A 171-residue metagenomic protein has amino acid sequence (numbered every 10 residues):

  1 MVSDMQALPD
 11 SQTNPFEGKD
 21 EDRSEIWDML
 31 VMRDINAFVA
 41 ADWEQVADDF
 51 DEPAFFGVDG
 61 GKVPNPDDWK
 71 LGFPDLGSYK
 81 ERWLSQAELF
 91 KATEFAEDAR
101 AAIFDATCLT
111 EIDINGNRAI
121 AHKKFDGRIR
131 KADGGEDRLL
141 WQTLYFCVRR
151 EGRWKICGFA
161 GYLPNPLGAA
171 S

Functional and structural regions predicted by a protein language model:
M1-G57, P64, S171: Short, low-complexity N-terminal intrinsically disordered segments enriched in polar/charged residues
V2-Q12, I120, A132, D137-A170: Short beta-strand edge/turn micro-motifs at domain boundaries
D34, V46-A47, Y79, A121 (+1 more regions): Hydrophobic pocket/interface hotspot
A47-I114: A solvent-exposed, acidic/Ser-Thr-rich amphipathic alpha-helical stretch
G57-D59, A119-G127: Short, well-ordered beta-strand segments in beta-rich or mixed alpha/beta enzyme and ligand-binding folds
R100-F104, N115-A119, G135-L139: A generic structural micro-feature
A106-I112, F125-G127, Q142-V148, G161: Hydrophobic/aromatic beta-strand elements that line small-molecule binding cavities or substrate pockets in beta-rich
